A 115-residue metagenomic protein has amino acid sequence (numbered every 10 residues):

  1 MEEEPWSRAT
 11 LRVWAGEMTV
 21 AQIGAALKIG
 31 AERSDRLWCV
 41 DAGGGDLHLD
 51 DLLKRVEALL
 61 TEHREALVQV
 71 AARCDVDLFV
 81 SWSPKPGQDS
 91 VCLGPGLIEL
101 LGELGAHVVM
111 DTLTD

Functional and structural regions predicted by a protein language model:
M1-D115: Acidic (Asp/Glu-rich) sequence patches and key acidic residues that form negatively charged surfaces used
